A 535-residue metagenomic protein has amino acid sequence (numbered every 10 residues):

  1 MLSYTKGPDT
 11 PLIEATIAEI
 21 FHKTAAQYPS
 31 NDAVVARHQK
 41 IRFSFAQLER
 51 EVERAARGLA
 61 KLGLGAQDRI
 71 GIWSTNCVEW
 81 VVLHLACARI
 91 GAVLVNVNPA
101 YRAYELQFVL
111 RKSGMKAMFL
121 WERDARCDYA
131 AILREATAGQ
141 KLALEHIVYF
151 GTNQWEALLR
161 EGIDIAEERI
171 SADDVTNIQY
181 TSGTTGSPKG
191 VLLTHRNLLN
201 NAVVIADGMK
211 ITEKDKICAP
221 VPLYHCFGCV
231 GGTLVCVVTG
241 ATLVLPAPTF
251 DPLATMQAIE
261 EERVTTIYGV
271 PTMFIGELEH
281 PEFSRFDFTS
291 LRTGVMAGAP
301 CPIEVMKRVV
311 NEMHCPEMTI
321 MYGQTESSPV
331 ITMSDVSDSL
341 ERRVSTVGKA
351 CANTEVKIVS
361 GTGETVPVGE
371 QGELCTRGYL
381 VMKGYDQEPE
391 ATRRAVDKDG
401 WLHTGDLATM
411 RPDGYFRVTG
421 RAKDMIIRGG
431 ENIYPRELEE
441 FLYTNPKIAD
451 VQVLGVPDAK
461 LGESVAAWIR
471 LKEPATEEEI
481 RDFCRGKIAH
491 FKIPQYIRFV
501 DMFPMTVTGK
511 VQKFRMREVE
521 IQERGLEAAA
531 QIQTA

Functional and structural regions predicted by a protein language model:
M1-F43, Q47-L62, A66, A136-A143 (+4 more regions): N-lobe entry segment of adenylate-forming
I13, S30-L85, R102-Q107, Q154-A157 (+2 more regions): Conserved AMP-binding/adenylate-forming core of the ANL superfamily
E14-A15, P29-D32, Y149, G162-Y180 (+3 more regions): Conserved pre-ATP/AMP-binding loop-to-beta segment of ANL
R42-A46, T176-N200: Conserved AMP-binding A3 loop
Y101-R111, M118-L120, G378, K383-G384 (+5 more regions): AMP-binding/adenylate-forming catalytic core of the ANL superfamily
D124-A172, A529: ANL superfamily adenylate-forming
L199-K216, C226-T266, H280: Conserved AMP-binding/adenylation subdomain of ANL enzymes
A241, M256, E261-G269, L278-R342 (+2 more regions): Gly/Ser/Thr-rich phosphate-binding loop
